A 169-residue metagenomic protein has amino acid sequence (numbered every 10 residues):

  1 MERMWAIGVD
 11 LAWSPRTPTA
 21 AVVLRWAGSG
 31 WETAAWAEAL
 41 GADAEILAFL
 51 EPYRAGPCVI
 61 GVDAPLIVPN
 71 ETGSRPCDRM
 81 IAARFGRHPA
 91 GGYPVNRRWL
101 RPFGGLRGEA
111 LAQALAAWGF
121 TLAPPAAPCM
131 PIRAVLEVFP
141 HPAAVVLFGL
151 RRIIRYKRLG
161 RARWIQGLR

Functional and structural regions predicted by a protein language model:
E2-I7, L11-R169: RNase H-like (RuvC/DEDD) metal-dependent nuclease/polynucleotide-processing core
